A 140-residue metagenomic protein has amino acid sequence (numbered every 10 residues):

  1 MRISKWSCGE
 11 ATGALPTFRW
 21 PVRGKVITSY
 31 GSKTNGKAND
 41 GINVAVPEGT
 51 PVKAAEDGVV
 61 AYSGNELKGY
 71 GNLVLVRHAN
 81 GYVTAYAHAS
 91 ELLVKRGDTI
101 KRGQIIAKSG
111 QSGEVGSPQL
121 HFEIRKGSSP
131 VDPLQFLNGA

Functional and structural regions predicted by a protein language model:
M1-Y70: Surface-exposed, glycine-biased beta-strand/turn segments
T28, V46, Y62, H88-E91 (+1 more regions): A residue-level detector for short acidic-glycine micro-motifs
G41-A45, N72-H78, H121-E123: Short, acidic/hydrophobic/Gly-rich beta-strand patch recurrent on exposed beta strands that often constitutes part
E48, E56, H78-N80, H88-S90 (+1 more regions): A mature extracytoplasmic/lumenal domain signature
P51-V60, V94-S109: Short, well-structured beta-strand-loop connectors
Y62-S63, G69-V83, K126: Short beta-strand/loop micro-motif enriched in small hydrophobics and charged residues
S63, A79-G103: Short histidine-centered loop motifs in beta-beta connectors
V74, D98-A140: Conserved, short, structured surface segments that act as functional micro-motifs
